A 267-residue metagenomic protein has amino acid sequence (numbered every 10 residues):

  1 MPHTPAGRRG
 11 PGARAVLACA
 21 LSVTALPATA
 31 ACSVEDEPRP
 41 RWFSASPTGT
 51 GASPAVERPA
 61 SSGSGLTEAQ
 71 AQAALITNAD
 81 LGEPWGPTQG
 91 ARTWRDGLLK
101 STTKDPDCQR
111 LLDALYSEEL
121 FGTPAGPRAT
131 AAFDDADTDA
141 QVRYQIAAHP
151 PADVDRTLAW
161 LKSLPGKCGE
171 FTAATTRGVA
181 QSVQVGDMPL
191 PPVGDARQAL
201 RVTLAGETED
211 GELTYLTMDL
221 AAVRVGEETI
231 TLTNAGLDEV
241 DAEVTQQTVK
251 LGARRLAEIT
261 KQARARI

Functional and structural regions predicted by a protein language model:
M1-A30: Sec-dependent bacterial lipoprotein signal peptides
V16-A18, L26-A73, T103, K261-I267: N-terminal low-complexity, Pro/Thr-rich disordered segments that flank secretion/membrane-targeting signals
V56-G97: Post-signal-peptide N-terminal segment of Sec-exported extracytoplasmic proteins
G65, L75, D155, E239-E243: Soluble non-cytosolic domains of exported or imported proteins
T77, T157-W160, L164, T245-T248 (+1 more regions): Stable alpha-helical elements in mature extracytoplasmic
P87-E212, K261: A small/polar (G/S/T-enriched), proline-flanked helix-loop surface module common in exported/cell-envelope proteins
Q184-K250: A short, solvent-exposed beta-edge/loop patch
A253-T260: Short amphipathic alpha-helical signal-transduction/dimerization elements
